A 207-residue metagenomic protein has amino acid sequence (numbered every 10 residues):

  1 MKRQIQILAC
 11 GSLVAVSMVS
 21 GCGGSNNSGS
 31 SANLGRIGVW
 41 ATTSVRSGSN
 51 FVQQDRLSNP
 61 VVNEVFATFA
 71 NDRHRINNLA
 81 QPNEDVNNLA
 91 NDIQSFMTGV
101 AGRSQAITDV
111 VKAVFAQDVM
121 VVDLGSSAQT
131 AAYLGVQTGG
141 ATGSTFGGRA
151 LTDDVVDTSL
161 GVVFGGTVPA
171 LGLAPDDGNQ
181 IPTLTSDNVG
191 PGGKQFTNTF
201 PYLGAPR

Functional and structural regions predicted by a protein language model:
M1-A9: Bacterial N-terminal signal peptides that target proteins for export
Q4, V14-S17, A128: Exposed boundary/loop context
A9-S12, P201: Hydrophobic alpha-helical segments
G11, V16-W40: Bacterial Sec-dependent N-terminal signal peptides
G29-R207: Surface-exposed extracytoplasmic segments
